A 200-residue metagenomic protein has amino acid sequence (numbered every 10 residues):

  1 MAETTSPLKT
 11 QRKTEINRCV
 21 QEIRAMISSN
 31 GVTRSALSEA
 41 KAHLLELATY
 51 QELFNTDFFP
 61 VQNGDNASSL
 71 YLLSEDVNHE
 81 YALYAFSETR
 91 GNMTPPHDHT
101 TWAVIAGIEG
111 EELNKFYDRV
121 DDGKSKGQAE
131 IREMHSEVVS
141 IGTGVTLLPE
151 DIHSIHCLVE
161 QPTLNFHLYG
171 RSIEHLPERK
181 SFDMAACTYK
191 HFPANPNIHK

Functional and structural regions predicted by a protein language model:
M1-E52: N-terminal leader/capping segments at the start of a protein or of a new domain
G64-R90: A short glycine-rich, His/Asp/Glu-containing loop-to-beta-strand
Y84-D98, L148-E150: Conserved short histidine dyad/triad with adjacent acidic residue
T101-D118: Glycine- and acidic-residue-biased ligand/ion/polar-headgroup-sensing regions
V104-A106, E160-L176: A short hydrophobic beta-strand segment most commonly corresponding to one strand of the jelly-roll/cupin
R119-I152: Short acidic-glycine-tyrosine-enriched beta hairpin
I155-V159: Asparagine-centered strand-capping/turn motif at beta-strand->loop junctions
S181-K200: Long hydrophobic alpha-helical segments typical of transmembrane helices together with their membrane-interfacial
